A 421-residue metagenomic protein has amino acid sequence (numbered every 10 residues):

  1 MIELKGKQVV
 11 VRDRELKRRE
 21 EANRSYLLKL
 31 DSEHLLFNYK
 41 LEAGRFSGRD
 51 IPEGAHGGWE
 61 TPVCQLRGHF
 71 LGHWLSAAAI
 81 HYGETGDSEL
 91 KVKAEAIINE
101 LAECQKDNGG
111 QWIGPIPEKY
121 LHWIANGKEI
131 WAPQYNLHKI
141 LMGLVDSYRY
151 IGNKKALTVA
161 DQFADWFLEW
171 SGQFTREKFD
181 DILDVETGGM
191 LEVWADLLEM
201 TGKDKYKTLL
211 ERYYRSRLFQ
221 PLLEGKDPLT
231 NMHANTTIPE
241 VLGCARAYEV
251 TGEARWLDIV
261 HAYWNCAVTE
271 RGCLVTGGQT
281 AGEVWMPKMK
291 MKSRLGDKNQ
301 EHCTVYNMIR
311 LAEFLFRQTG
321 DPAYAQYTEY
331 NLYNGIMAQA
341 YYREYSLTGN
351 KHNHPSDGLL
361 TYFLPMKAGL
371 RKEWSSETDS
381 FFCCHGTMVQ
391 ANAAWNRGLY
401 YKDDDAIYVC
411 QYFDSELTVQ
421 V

Functional and structural regions predicted by a protein language model:
M1-V421: Glycan-recognition and catalytic cores of secretory/periplasmic carbohydrate-active enzymes
